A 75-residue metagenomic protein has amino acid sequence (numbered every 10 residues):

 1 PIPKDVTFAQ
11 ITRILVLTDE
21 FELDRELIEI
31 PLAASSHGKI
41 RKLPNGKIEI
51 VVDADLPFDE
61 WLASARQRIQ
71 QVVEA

Functional and structural regions predicted by a protein language model:
P1-L27: A metal-dependent hydrolase signature that marks the N-terminal structural subdomain at the beginning of catalytic folds
K4-F8, P57, A75: Short, structured coil/loop segments at alpha-helix boundaries
D5, R41-K42, K47-E49, A54: Short leucine-rich amphipathic alpha-helices used at interfaces
T7-R13, A34-S36, A54: Residue-level detector of functional hotspots within protein domains
E29-K47, D59: Catalytic zinc-binding patch centered on the HExxH motif and its immediate surroundings that defines zinc-dependent
P44, Q67-I69: General N-terminal targeting signals
I50-A65: Short pre-active-site segment immediately N-terminal to the catalytic Zn-binding motif
I69-A75: Catalytic Zn2+-binding segment of zinc metalloproteases
